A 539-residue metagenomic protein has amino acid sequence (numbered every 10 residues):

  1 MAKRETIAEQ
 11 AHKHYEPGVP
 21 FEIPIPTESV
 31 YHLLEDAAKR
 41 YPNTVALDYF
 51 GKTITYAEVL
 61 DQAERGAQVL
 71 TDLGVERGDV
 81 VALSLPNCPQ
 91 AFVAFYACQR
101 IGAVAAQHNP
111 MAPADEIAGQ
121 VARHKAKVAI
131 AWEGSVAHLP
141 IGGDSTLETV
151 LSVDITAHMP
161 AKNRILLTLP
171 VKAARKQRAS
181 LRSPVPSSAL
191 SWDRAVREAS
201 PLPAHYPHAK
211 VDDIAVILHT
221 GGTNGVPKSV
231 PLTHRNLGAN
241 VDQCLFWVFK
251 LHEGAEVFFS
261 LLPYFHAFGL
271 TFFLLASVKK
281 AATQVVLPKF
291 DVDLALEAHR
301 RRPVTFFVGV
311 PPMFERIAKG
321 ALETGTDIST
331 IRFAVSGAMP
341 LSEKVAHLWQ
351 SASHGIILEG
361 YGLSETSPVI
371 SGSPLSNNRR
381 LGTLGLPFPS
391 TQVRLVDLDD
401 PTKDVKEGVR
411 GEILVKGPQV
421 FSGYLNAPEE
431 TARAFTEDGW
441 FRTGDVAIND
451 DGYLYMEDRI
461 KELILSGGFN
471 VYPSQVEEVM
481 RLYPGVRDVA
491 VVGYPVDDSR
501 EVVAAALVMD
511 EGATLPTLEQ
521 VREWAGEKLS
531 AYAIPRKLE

Functional and structural regions predicted by a protein language model:
I25-P26, E35, N43-C88, F92-Y96 (+2 more regions): Conserved AMP-binding/adenylate-forming core of the ANL superfamily
T44, A67, V80, P86-A106 (+6 more regions): A short helix-loop-beta submotif of the ANL/AMP-binding
L70-V75, A199-D212, I217-S260, K280-A282: Conserved adenylate-forming
D72-L73, R100-R194, E511, E539: Structural core segment of the AMP-binding/adenylate-forming
A112, G119, A129-E133, G417 (+3 more regions): AMP-binding/adenylate-forming catalytic core of the ANL superfamily
I165, V304-G309, A318-R379, Q392 (+1 more regions): Gly/Ser/Thr-rich phosphate-binding loop
G238-V257, F265-F306, K319-A321: Conserved AMP-binding/adenylation subdomain of ANL enzymes
L386-S390, P401-A434, V471: Conserved ATP/PPi-binding loop(s) of AMP-dependent carboxylate-activating enzymes
